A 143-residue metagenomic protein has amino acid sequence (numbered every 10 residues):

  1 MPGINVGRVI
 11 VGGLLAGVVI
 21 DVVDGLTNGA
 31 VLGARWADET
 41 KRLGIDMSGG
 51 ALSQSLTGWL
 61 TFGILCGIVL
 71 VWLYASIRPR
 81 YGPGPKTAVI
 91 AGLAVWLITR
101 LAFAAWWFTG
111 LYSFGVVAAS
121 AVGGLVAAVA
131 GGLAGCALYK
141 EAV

Functional and structural regions predicted by a protein language model:
M1-V143: Juxtamembrane/disordered regions of integral membrane proteins
